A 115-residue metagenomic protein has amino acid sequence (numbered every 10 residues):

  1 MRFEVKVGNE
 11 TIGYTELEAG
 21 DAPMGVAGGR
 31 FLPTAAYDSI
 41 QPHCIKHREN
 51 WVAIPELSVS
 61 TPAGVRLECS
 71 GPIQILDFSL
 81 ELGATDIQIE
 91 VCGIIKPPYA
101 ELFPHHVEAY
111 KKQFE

Functional and structural regions predicted by a protein language model:
M1-V7, T11-E115: Terminal leader/tail segments of proteins
